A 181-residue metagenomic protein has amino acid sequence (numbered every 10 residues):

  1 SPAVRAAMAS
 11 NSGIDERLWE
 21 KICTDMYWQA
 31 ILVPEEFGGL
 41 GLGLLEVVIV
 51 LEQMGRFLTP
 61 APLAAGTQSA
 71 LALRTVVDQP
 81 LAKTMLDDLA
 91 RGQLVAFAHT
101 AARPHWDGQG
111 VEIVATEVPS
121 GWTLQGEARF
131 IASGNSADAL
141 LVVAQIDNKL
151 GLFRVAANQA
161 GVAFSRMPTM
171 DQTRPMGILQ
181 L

Functional and structural regions predicted by a protein language model:
S1, P80-L81, P119, L124 (+2 more regions): Long, well-ordered alpha-helical segments
S1-L63, T84: Amphipathic, small/basic residue-rich leader segments at the start of a protein or domain
R5, R91-A102: A short, Trp-centered hydrophobic/proline-enriched beta-strand micro-motif
L42, D107-Q109, S133-A137: Short glycine/proline-enriched turns and hinge-like loops at secondary-structure junctions
T59-P80: N-terminal glycine-rich flavin-associated loop
A98, Q125-M167: A short core secondary-structure module
D107-Q125: Cytochrome P450 C-terminal beta-domain/meander region
G110-I113, F130-I131, A157-L181: Flexible, small-/acidic-enriched active-site or ligand-binding loops
